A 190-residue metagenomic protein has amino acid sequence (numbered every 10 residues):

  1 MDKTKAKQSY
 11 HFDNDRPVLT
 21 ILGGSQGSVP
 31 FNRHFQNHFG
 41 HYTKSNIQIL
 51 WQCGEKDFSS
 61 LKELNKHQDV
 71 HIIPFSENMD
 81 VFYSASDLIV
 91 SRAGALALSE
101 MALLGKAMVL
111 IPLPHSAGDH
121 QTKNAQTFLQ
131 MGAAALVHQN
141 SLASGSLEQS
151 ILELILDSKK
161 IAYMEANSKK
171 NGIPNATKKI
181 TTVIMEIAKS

Functional and structural regions predicted by a protein language model:
K3-K5, S9-S91, T122-Q126, V137-S146: Donor-nucleotide binding loops and adjacent catalytic segments primarily of GT-B fold Leloir glycosyltransferases
Q8, K160-P174: A short, well-ordered alpha-helix in the C-terminal region of glycosyltransferases
N78, L96-A97, L104, N124: Conserved sugar-transfer catalytic core signal across GT-A, GT-B, and GT-C glycosyltransferases
S84-S86, E100-V109, M131: Conserved donor-binding/catalytic loop of nucleotide-activated donor transferases
S91, L98, A107-G118: Short hydrophobic beta-strand element within catalytic cores of glycosyltransferases and related nucleotide-activated
M108, A125-N140, L152-E153: A short acidic/histidine/glycine-rich donor-binding loop in glycosyltransferase catalytic cores
L147, I151, I155, I180 (+1 more regions): Hydrophobic "lid"/C-terminal helical patch of Rossmann-like NAD(P)-dependent dehydrogenase/epimerase domains
I173-S190: C-terminal alpha-helical cap of glycosyltransferases
